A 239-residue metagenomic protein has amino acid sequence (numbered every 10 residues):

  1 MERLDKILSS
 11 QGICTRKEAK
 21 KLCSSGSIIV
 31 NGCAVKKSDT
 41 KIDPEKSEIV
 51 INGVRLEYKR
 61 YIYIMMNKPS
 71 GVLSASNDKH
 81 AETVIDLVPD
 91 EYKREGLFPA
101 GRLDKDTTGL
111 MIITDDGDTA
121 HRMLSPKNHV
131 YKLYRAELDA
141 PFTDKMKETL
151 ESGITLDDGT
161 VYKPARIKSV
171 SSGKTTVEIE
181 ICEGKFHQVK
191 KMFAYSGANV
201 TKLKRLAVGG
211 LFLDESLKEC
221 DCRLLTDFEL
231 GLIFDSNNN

Functional and structural regions predicted by a protein language model:
M1-N239: Basic, flexible Lys/Arg- and Gly-enriched helix-loop patches that mediate nucleic-acid binding at interfaces with rRNA
